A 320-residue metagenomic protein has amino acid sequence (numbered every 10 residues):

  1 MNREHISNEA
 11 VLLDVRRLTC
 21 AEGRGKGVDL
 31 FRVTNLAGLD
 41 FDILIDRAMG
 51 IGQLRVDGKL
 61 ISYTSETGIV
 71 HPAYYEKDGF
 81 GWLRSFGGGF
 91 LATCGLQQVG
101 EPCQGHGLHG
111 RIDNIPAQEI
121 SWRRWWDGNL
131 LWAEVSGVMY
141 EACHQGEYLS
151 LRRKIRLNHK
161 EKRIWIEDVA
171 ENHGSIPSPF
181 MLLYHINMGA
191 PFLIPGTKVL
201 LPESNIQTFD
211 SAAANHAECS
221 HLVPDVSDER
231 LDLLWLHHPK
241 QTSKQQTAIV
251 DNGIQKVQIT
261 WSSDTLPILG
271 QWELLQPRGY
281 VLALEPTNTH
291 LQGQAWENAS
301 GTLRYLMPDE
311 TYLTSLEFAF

Functional and structural regions predicted by a protein language model:
M1-W165, I176-P179, M188-D225, H237-F320: Surface-exposed acidic/polar loop and edge beta-strand patches at domain peripheries
E229-L233: C-terminal beta-strand-rich structural cap/linker in extracellular carbohydrate-active enzymes
